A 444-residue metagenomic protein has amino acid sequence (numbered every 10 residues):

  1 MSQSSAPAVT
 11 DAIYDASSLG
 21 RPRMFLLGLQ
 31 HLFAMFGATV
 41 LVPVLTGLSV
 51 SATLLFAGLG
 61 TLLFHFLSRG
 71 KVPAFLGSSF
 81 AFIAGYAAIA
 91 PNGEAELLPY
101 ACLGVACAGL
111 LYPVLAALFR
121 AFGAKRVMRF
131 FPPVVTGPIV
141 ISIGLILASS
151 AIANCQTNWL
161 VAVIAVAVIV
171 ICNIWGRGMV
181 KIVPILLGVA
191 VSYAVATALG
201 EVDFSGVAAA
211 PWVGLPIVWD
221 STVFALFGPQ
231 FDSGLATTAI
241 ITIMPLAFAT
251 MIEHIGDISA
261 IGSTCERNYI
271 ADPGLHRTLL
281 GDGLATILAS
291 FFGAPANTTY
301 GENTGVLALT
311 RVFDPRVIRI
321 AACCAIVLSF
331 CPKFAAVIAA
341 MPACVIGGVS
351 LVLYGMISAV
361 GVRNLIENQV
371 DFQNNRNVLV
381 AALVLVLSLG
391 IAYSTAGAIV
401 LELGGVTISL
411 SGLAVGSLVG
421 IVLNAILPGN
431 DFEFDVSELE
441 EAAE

Functional and structural regions predicted by a protein language model:
M1-L26, F204-G228, S263-I270, A425-E444: Intrinsically disordered, low-complexity non-transmembrane regions of multi-pass membrane transporters
M1-L76, A81-A95: N-terminal signal-anchor module of multipass membrane proteins
P7-V9, F36-T39, A165-C172, V183 (+4 more regions): Juxtamembrane interface elements at the cytosolic ends of transmembrane helices in multi-pass membrane proteins
I13-P22, V44-H65, K71, T242-P315 (+1 more regions): Membrane-embedded helical hairpins/re-entrant loop segments and their flanking transmembrane helices within multi-pass
P22-A38, V161-A165, V183-P184, L215-D257 (+1 more regions): Hydrophobic, membrane-embedded alpha-helices of multi-pass small-molecule transporters
L48-T53, G70-F82, V127-T136, K181-L186 (+4 more regions): Short, non-helical or kinked segments that cap or interrupt transmembrane helices
Y86-G93, N173, N303-I318, C324-S329: Interfacial segments of multi-pass membrane proteins
E96-G206, A322-S437: Membrane-embedded alpha-helical modules
